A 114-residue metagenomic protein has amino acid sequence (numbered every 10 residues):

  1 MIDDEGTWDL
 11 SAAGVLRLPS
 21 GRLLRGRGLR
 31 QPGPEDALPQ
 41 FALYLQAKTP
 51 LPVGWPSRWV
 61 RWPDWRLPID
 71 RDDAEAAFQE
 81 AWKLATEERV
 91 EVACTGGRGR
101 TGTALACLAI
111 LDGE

Functional and structural regions predicted by a protein language model:
M1-E91, A104-E114: Cys-dependent protein tyrosine phosphatase-like superfamily
C94: Short cysteine clusters
T101: Ser/Thr-glycine-rich phosphate-binding loops at phosphate-binding pockets of nucleotides, nucleotide cofactors
